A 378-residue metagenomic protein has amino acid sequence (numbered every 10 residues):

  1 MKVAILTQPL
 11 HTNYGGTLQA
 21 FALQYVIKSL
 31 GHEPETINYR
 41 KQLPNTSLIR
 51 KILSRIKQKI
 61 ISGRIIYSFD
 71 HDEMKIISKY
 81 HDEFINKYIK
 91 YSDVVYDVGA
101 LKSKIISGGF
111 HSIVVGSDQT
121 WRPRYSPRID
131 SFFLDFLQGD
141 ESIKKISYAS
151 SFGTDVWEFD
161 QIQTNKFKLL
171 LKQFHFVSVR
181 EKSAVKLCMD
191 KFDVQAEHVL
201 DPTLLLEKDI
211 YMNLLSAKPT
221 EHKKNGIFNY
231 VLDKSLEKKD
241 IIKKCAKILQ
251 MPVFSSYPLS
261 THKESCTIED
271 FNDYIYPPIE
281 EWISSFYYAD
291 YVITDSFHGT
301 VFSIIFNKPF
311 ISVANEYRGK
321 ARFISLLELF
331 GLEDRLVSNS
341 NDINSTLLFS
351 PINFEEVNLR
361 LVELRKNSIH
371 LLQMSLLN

Functional and structural regions predicted by a protein language model:
M1-N378: Active-site anion-handling motifs in enzyme catalytic cores
